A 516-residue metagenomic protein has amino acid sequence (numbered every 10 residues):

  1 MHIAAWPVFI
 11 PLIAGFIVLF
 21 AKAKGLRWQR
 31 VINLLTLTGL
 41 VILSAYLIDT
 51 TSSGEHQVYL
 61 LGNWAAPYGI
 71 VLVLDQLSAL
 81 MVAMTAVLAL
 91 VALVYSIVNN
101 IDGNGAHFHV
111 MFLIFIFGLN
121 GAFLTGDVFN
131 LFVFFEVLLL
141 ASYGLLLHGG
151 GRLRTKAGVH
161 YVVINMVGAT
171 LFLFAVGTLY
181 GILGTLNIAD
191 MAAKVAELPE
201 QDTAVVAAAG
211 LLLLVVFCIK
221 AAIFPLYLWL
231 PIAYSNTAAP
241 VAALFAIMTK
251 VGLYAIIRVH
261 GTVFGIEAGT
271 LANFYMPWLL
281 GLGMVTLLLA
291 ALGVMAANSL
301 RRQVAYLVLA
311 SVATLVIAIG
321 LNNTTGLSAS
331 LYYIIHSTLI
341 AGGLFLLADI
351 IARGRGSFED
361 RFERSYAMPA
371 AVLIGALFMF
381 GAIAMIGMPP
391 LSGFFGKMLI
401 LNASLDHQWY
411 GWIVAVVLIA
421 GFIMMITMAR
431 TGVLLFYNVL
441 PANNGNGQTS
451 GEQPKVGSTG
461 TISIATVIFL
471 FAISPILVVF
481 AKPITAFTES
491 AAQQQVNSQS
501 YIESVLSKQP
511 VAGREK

Functional and structural regions predicted by a protein language model:
M1-W6, I13-V110, S490, Q494: Transmembrane helix-loop-helix hairpins at membrane boundaries of multipass inner-membrane proteins
K24-G39, I101-I114, F129-F132, G150-L171 (+7 more regions): Membrane-interfacial loop-to-helix junctions in multi-pass inner-membrane proteins
G62-L80, K194-G210, N273-L279, D406-H407 (+1 more regions): Short aromatic-rich membrane-water interface segments that cap or initiate transmembrane helices in multi-pass membrane
M111-Q201, V294-D360: Alpha-helical multi-pass transmembrane bundles of energy-transducing inner-membrane proteins
L145, V195, Y234, L315-T325 (+2 more regions): Interfacial segments of multi-pass membrane proteins
L213-W278, A305: Short helix-boundary/re-entrant hairpin motifs in multi-pass inner-membrane proteins
F224, I334-S357, G411-K455: Predominantly late transmembrane helices and immediately cytosolic-facing juxtamembrane segments
S357-R361, Y366-L373, R430-K516: Cytoplasmic/organellar membrane-interface segments at the starts of transmembrane helices in multi-pass inner-membrane
